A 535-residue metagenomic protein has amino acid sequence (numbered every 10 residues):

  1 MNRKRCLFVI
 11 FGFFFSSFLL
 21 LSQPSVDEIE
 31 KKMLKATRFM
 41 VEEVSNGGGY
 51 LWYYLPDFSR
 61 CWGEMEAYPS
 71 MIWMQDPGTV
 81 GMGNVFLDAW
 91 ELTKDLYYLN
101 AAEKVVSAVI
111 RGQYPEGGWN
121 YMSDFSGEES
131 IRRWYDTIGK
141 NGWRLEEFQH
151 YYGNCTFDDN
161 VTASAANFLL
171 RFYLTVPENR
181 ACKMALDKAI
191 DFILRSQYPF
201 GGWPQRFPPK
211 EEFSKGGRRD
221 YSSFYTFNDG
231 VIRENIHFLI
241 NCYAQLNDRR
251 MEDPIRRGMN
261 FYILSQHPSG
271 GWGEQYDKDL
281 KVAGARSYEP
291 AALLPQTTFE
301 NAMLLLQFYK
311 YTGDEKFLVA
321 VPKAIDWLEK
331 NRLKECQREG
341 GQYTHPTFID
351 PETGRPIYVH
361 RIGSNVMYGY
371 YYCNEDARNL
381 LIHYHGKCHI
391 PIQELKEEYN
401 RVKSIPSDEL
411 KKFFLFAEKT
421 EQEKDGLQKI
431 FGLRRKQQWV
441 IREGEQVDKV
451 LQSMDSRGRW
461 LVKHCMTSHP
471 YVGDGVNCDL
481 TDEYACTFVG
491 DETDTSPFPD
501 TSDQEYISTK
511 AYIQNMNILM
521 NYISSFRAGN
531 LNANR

Functional and structural regions predicted by a protein language model:
M1-R5: Positively charged n-region of N-terminal signal peptides that target proteins for export
F8-F18: Bacterial N-terminal signal peptides
V9, L21-S22, R195, V282: Generic detector of low-complexity/intrinsically disordered segments and short hydrophobic N-terminal stretches
S16-S25, K278-D279: Generic structural signal for short, solvent-exposed loop/turn connectors between secondary structure elements
Q23-F39, K104, W143-H150, S164-E178 (+8 more regions): Terminal, non-catalytic domain-edge segments
V44-I236, E252, Q266-A292, K334-H389 (+1 more regions): Extended ligand-binding groove/face enriched in aromatic
I193, Y262-I263, L328: Phospho-regulatory, low-complexity intrinsically disordered termini
